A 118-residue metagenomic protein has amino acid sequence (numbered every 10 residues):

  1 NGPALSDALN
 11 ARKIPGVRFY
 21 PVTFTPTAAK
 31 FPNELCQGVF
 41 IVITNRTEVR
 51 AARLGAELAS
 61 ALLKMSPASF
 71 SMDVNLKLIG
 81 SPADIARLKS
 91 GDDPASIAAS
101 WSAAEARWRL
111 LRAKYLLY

Functional and structural regions predicted by a protein language model:
N1-A99: Conserved functional hotspot residues or short segments at active or partner-binding sites across diverse domains
K89-Y118: C-terminal regions of mature proteins
